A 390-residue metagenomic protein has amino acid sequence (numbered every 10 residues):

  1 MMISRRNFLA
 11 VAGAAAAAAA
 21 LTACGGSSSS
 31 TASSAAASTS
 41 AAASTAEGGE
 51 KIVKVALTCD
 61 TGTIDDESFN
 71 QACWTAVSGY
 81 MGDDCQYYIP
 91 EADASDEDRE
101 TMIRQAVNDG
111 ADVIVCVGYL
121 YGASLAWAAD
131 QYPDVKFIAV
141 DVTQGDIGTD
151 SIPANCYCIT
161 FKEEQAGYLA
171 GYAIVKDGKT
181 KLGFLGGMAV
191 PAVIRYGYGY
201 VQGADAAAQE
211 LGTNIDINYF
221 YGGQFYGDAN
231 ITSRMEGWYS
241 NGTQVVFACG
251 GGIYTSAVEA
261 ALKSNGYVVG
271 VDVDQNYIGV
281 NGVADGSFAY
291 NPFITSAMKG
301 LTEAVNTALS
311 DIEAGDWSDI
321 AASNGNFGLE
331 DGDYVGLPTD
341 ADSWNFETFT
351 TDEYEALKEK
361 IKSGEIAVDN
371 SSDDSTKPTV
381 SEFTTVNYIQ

Functional and structural regions predicted by a protein language model:
M1-A16: N-terminal secretory signal peptides and thylakoid transit peptides that target proteins across membranes
C24-A37: Bacterial lipoprotein signal-peptidase II cleavage site
A35-A37, A41-Q390: A residue-level marker of the well-folded mature domains of exported/periplasmic proteins
